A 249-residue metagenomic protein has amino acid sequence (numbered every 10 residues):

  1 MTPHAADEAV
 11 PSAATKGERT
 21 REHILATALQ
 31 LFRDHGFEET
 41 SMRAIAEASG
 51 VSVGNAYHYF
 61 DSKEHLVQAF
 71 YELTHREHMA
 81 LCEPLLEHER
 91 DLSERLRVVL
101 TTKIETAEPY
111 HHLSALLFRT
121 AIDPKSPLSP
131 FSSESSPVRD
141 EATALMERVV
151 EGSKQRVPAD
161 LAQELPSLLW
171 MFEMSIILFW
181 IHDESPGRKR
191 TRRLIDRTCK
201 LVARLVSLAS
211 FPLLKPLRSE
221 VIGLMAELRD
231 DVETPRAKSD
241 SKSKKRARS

Functional and structural regions predicted by a protein language model:
T2, H23, T27, L31-H65 (+1 more regions): Helix-turn-helix
T2-D7, A144, H182-S249: C-terminal peripheral helix-coil segments that are non-catalytic and often amphipathic
F60, R119-P124: Short helix-capping/turn signature of helix-turn-helix
A69, E83-L116, D123, S132-P137: Hydrophobic alpha-helical connector segments
E72-H78: Short, basic, alpha-helical segments at the C-terminal edge of helix-turn-helix-like DNA-binding modules
A115-F118, P130, P158-A159: Short, hydrophobic secondary-structure boundary micro-motifs
P124, G152-D160, F179-K189: Inter-helical turn/loop segments and adjacent helix faces that build the functional surface of alpha-helical bundle
L128-K154, Q163-S175, R193, C199-R204: Amphipathic alpha-helical packing segments from all-alpha helical-bundle domains
